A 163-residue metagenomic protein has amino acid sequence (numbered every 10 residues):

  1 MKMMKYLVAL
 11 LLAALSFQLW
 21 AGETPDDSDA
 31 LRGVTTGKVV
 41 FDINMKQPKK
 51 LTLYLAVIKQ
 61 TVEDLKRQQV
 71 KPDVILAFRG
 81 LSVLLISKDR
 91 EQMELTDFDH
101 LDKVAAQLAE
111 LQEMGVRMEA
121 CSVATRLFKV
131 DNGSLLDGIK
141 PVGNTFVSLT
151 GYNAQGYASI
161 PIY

Functional and structural regions predicted by a protein language model:
M1-V8: Bacterial N-terminal signal peptides that target proteins for export
K5, A21-G22: N-terminal secretory targeting signals
G22-Y163: Secreted/extracellular ectodomain signature
